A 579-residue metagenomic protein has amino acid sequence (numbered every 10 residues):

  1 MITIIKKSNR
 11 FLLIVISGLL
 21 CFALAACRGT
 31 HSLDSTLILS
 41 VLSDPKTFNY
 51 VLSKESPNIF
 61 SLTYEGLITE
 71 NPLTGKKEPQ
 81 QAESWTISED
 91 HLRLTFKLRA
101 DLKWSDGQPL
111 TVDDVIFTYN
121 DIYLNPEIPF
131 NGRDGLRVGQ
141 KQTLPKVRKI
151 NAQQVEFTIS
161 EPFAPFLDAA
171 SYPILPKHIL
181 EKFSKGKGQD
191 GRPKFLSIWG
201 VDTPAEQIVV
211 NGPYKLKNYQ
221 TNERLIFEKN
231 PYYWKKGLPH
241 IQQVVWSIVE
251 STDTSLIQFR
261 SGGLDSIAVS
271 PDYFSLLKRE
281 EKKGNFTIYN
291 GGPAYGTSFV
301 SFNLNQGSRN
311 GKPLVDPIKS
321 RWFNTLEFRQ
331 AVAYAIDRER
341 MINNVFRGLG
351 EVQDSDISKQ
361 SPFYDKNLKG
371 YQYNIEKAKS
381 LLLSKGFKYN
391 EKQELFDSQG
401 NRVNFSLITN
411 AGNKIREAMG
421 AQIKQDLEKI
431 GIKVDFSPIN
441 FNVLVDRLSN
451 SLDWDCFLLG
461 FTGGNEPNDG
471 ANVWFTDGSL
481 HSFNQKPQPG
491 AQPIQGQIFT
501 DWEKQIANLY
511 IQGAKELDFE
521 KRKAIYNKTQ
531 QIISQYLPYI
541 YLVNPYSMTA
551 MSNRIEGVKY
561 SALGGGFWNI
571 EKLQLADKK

Functional and structural regions predicted by a protein language model:
M1-T36, F48, K146, I375 (+4 more regions): Short, low-complexity disordered leader/linker segments with a strong preference for bacterial N-terminal type II
A26-T30, L73, L92, R99-F130 (+8 more regions): Extracytoplasmic/periplasmic ligand-capture domains
S40-E89, N120, V209-N211: N-terminal lobe/hinge region of extracytoplasmic solute-binding protein
V41, T63, F96-L98, I159: A short glycine/threonine-centered beta-strand motif
V41-N58, Q81, Q108, N131 (+4 more regions): A structural "hinge/loop" feature
D44-P45, D101-L102, P162-F163: Acidic glycine-/aspartate-rich tracts in secreted/extracellular proteins
K97, G135-G191: Surface-exposed binding/hinge segments that line and control ligand-binding clefts or catalytic entry sites
L542: Glycine-rich and polybasic anion-binding loops at the starts of cofactor/ligand-binding domains
